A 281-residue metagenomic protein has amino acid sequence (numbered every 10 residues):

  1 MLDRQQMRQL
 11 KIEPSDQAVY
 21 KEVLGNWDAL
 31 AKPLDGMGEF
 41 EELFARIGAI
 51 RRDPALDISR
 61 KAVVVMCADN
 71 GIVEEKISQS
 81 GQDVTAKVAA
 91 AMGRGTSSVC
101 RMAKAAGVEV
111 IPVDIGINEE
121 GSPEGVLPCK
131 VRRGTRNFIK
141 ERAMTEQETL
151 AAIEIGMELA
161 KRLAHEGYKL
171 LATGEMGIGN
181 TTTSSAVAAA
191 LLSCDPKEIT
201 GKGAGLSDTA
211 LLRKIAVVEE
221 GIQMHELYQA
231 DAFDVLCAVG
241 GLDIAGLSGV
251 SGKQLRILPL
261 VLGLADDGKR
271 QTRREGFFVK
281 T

Functional and structural regions predicted by a protein language model:
M1-T281: N-terminal loops that bind phosphate or other acidic moieties and the adjacent beta-alpha structural core
